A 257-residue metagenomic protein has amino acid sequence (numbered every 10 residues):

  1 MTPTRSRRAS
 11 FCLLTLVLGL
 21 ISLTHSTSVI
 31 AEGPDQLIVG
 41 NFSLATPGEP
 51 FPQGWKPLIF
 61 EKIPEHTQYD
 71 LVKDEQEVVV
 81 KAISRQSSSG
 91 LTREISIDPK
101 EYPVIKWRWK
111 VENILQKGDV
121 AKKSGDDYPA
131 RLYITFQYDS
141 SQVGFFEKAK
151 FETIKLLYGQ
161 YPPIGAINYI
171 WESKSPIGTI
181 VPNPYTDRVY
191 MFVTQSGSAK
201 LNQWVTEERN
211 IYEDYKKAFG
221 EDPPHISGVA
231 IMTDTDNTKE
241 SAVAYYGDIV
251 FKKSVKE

Functional and structural regions predicted by a protein language model:
T2-L14: Bacterial N-terminal signal peptides that target proteins for export
C12-H25: Bacterial N-terminal signal peptides
A31-F60, F145-F151: Extracellular carbohydrate-recognition regions
F42, V229, D248-I249: Extracellular beta-strand elements of beta-rich domains used for carbohydrate recognition/degradation or cell-matrix
T67-S89: Short carbohydrate-recognition loop motifs
E94-I105, S198-L201: Extracellular/lumenal carbohydrate-interaction signature centered on repeated Trp-anchored short motifs
D127-P129, Q137-Y185: Extracellular/luminal beta-rich ligand-recognition and adhesion surfaces characterized by aromatic-Gly/Pro-enriched
A130-L132, D187-G197, L201-K239: Extracellular beta-strand ligand-recognition surfaces/modules
